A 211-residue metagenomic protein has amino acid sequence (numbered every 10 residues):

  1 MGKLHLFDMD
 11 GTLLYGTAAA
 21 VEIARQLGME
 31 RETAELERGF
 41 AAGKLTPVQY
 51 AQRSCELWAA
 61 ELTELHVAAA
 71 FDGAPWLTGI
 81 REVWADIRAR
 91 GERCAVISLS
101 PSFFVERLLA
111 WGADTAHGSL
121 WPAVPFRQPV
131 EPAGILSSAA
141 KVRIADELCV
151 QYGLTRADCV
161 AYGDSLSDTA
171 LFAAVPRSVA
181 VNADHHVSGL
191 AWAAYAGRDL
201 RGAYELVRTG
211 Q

Functional and structural regions predicted by a protein language model:
M1-V48, Q52-R53: Active-site neighborhood of HAD-like aspartate-dependent phosphohydrolases
G2, F71-Q211: C-terminal cap/substrate-recognition subdomain and adjoining C-terminal extension of metal-dependent phosphatase-like
Q26, E30, L57, E61 (+1 more regions): Change "in soluble alpha/beta enzymes" to "in soluble alpha/beta proteins
Q26, G39, R53, L57 (+4 more regions): Residues that form generic nucleotide/phosphate-binding pockets
R31-A41, W58, F104, W121-P122: Short N-terminal helix-initiation segments at or just after the protein's N-terminus
R31-E37, T63-V67, R156: Short, surface-exposed acidic
V48-E82, E92: Metal-dependent phosphoesterase signature
